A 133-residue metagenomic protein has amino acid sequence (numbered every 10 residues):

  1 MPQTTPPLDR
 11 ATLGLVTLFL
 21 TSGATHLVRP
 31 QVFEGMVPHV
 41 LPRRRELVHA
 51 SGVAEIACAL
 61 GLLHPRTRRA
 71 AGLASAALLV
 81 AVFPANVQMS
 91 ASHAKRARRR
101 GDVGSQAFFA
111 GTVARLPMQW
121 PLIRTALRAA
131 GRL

Functional and structural regions predicted by a protein language model:
M1-L133: Short amphipathic, positively biased membrane-proximal segments that drive organelle/inner-membrane targeting
